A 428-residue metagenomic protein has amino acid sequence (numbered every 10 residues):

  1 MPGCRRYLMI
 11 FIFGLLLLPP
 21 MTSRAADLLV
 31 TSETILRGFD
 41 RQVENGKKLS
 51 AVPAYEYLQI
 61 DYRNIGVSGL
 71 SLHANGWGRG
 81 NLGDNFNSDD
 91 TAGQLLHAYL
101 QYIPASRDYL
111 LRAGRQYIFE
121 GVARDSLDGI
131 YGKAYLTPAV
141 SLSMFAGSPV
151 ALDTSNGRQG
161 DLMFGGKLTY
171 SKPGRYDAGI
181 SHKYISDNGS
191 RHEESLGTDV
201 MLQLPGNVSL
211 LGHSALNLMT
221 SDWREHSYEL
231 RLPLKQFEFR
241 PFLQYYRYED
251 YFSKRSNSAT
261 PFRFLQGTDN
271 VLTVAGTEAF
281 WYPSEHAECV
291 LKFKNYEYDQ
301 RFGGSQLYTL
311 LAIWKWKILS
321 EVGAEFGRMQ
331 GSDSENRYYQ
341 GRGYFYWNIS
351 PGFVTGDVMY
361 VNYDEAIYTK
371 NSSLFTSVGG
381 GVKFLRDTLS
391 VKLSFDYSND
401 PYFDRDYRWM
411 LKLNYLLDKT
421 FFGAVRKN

Functional and structural regions predicted by a protein language model:
P2-M9: Bacterial N-terminal signal peptides that target proteins for export
M9-P19: Bacterial N-terminal signal peptides
A25-N428: Gram-negative and organellar
